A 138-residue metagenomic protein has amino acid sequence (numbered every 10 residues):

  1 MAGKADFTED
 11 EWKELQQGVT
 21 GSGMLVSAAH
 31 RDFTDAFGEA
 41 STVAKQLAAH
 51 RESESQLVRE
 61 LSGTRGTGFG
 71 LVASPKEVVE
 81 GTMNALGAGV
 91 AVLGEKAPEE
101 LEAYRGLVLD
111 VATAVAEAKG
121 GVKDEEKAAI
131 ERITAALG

Functional and structural regions predicted by a protein language model:
M1-G138: Small-residue-enriched hydrophobic alpha-helices in membranes
